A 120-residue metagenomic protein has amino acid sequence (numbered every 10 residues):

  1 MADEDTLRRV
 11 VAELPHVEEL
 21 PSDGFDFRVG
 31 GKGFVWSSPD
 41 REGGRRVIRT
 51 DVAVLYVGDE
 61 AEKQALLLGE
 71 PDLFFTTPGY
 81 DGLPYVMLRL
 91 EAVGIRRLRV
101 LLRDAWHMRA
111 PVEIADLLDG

Functional and structural regions predicted by a protein language model:
M1-G120: Charge-dense, helix-prone N-terminal extensions
